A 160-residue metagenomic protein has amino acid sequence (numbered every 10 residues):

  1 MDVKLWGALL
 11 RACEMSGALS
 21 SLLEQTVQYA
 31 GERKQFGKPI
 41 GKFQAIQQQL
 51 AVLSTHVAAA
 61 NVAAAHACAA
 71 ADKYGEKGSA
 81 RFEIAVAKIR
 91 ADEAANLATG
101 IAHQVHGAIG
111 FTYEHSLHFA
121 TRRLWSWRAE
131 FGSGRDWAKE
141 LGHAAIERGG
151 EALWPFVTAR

Functional and structural regions predicted by a protein language model:
V3-R160: Alpha-helical interface subdomain recognition
